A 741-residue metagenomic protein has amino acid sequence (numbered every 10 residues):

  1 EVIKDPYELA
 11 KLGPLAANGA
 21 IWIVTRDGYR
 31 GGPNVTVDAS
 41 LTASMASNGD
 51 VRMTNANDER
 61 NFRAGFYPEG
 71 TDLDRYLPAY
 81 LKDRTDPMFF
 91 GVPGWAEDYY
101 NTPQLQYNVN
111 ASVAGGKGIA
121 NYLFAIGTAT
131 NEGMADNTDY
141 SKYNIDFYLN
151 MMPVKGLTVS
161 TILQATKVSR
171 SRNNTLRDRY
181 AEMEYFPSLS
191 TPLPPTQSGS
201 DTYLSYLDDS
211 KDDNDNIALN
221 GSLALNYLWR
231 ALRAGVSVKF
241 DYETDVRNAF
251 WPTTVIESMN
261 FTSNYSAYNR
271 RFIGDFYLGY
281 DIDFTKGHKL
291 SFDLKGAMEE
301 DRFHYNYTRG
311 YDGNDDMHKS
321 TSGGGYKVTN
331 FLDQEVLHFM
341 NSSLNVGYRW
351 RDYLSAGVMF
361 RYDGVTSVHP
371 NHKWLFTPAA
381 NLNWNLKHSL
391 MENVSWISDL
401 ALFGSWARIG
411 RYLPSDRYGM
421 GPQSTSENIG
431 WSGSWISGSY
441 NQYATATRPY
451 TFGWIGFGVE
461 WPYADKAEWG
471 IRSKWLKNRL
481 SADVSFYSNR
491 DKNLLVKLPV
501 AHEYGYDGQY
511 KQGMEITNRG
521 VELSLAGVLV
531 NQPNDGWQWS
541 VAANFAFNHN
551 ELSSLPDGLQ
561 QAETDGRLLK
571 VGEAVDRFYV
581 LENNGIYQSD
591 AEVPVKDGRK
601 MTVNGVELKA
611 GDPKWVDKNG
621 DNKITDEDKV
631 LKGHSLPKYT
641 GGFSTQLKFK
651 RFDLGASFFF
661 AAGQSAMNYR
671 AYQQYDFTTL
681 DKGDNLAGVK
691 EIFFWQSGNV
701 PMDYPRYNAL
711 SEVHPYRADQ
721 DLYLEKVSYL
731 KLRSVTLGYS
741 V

Functional and structural regions predicted by a protein language model:
E1, P6-L15, M45-G49, G438-N441: N-terminal plug
E1-I3, L12-N18, Y29-D38, M514-R519: Periplasmic N-terminal gating module of Gram-negative TonB-dependent outer-membrane receptors
E1-P6, D38-S44, V51-R52, L123-A125 (+3 more regions): Periplasmic plug
G19, D27-D136, N174-L176, L204-D213 (+4 more regions): Residues embedded in well-ordered regular secondary structure
T36-P87, R417-G419, T425-G430, S434 (+3 more regions): Conserved small-residue
T85-D86, V365, L608, A661-S740: Extracytoplasmic gating/loop element in the C-terminal half of outer-membrane beta-barrel translocons and assembly
S112, Q538-A542, H634-A662, R717-V741: Conserved C-terminal beta-signal and adjacent last beta-strands/turns of outer-membrane beta-barrel proteins
K142, Y148-K167, Q197-W251, F261-F578 (+1 more regions): Extracellular/periplasmic, surface-exposed regions of secreted and cell-surface proteins
